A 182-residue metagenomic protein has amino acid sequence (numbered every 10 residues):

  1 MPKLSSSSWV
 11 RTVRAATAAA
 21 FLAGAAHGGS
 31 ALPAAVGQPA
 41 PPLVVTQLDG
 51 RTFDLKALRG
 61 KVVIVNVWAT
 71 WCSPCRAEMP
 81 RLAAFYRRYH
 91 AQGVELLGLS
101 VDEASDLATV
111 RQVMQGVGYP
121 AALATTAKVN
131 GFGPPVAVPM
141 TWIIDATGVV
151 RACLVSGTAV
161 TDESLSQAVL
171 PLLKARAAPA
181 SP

Functional and structural regions predicted by a protein language model:
P2-T17: Bacterial N-terminal signal peptides that target proteins for export
F21-P42, A180-P182: N-proximal helix/coil linker or "cap" segments that precede and/or mark the start of modular domains
V36, P42-V63, Y86-Y89: A short beta-strand-turn-helix
K61-V63, V67-W71, E103, A137: Short pre-active-site segment immediately N-terminal to redox-active cysteine/selenocysteine motifs in thiol-based
R76-V117, T125-G131: Structural microenvironment flanking redox-active thiols in thiol-disulfide oxidoreductases
R111-Y119, A124-L170: Thiol/disulfide oxidoreductase modules built on the thioredoxin-like
A146, A175, P179-P182: Short, solvent-exposed mixed-charge patches
